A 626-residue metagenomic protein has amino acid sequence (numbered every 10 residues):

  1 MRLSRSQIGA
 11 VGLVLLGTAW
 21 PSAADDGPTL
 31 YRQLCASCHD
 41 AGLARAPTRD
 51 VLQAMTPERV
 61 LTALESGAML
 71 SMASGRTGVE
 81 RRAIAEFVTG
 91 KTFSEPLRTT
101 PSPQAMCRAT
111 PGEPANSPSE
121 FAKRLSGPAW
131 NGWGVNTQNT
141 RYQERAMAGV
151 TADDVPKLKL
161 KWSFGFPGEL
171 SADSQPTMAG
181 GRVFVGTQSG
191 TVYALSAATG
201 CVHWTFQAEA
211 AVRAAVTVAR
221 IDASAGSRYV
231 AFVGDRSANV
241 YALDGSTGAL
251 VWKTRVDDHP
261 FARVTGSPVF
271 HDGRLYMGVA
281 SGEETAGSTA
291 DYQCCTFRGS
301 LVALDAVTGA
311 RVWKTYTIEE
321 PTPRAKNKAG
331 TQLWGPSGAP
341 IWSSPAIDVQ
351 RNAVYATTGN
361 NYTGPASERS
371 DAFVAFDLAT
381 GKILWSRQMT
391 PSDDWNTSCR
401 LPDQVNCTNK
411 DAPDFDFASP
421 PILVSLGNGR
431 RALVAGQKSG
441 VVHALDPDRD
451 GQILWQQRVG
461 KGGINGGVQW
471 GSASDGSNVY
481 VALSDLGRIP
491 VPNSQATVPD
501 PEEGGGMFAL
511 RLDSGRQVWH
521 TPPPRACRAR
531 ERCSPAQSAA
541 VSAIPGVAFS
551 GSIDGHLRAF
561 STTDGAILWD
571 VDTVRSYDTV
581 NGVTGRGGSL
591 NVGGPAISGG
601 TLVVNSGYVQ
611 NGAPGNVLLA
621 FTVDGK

Functional and structural regions predicted by a protein language model:
M1-A10: Bacterial N-terminal signal peptides that target proteins for export
T18-P21: N-terminal signal peptide c-region/cleavage motif recognized by signal peptidases
A24-A41: Sequence/structural segment immediately N-terminal to covalent heme-attachment motifs in c-type and related
P28-T29, Q33, E58, T62 (+6 more regions): Solvent-exposed, polar/charged alpha-helical surfaces in well-ordered, non-transmembrane soluble domains, broadly
S37, R45-S94, W130, A353: Extracytoplasmic electron-transfer domains, predominantly the class I c-type cytochrome c fold
R45-A46, T137-E144, G168-S174, Y193 (+2 more regions): Short, solvent-exposed loop/turn elements at domain surfaces
S102-L160, T317, T322: Blade/loop signatures of beta-propeller domains
T151-P167, V192-V212, V218-R228, F232-A262 (+7 more regions): Extracytoplasmic/lumenal domain signature
